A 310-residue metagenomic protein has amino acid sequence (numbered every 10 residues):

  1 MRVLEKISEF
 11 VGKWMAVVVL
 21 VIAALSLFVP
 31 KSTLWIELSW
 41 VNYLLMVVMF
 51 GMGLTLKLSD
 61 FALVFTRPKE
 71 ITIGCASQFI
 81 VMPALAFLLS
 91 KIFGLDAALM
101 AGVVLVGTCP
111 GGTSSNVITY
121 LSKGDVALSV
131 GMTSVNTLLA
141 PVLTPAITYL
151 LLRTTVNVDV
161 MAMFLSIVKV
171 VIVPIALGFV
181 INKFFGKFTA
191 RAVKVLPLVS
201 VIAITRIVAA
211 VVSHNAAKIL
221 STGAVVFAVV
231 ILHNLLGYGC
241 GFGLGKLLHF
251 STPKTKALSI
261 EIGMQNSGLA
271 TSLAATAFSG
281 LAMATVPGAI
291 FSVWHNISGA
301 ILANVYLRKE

Functional and structural regions predicted by a protein language model:
M1-E310: Alpha-helical transmembrane segments of multi-pass small-molecule/ion transporters
